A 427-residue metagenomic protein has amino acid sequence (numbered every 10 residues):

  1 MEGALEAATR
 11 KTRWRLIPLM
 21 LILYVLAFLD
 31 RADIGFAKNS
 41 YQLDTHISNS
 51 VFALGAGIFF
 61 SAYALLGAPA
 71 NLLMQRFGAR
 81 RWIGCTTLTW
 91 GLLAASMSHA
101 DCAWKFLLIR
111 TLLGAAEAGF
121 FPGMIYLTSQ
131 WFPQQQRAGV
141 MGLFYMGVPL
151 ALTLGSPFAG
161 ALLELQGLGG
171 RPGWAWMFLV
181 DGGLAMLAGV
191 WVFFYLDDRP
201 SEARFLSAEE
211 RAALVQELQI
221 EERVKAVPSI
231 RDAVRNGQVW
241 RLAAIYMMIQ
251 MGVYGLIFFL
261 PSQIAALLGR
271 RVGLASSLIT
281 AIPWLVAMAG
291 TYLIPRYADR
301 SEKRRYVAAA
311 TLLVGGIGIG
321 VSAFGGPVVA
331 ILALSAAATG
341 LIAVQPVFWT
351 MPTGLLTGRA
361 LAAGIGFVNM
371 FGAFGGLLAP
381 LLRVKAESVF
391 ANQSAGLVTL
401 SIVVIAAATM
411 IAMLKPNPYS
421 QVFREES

Functional and structural regions predicted by a protein language model:
I34-G35, A233-P295, Q345, W349 (+1 more regions): Extracytoplasmic gate region of multi-pass secondary transporters
H46, G78, H99-K105, A116 (+3 more regions): Helix-breaking motifs and short loop linkers at transmembrane-helix boundaries and internal kinks in secondary membrane
L65-W104: Conserved MFS/SLC helix-loop-helix module at the cytosolic interface between two early adjacent transmembrane helices
L66-G78, A289-K303, E387: Helix-to-loop junctions at the C-terminal end of transmembrane segments in multipass secondary transporters
Q75-T87, D299-L312: Cytoplasmic membrane-interface "Motif A"-like loop-to-helix N-cap segments of 12-TM Major Facilitator Superfamily
I109-M146: Cytoplasmic helix-loop-helix junction between adjacent transmembrane helices in 12-TM secondary transporters
G139-L163, L184-A185, N369-A379: Glycine-rich segments within core transmembrane alpha-helices of 12-TM secondary carriers
S301-M351: C-terminal transmembrane helical hairpin of 12-TM major facilitator-type secondary transporters
